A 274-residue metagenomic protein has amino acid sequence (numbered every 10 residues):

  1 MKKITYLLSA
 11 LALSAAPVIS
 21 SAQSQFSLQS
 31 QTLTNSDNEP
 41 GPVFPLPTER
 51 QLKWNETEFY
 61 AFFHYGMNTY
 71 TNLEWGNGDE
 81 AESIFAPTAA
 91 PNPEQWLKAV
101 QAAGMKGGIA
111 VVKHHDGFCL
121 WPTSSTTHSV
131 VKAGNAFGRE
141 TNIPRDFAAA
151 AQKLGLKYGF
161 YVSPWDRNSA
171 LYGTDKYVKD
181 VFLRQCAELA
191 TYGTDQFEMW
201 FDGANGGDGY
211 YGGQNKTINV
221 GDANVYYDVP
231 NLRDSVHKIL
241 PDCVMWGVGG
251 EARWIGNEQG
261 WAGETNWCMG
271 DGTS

Functional and structural regions predicted by a protein language model:
M1-S27: Bacterial Sec-dependent N-terminal signal peptides
F26-S274: Mature catalytic domains of secreted/periplasmic carbohydrate-active enzymes
